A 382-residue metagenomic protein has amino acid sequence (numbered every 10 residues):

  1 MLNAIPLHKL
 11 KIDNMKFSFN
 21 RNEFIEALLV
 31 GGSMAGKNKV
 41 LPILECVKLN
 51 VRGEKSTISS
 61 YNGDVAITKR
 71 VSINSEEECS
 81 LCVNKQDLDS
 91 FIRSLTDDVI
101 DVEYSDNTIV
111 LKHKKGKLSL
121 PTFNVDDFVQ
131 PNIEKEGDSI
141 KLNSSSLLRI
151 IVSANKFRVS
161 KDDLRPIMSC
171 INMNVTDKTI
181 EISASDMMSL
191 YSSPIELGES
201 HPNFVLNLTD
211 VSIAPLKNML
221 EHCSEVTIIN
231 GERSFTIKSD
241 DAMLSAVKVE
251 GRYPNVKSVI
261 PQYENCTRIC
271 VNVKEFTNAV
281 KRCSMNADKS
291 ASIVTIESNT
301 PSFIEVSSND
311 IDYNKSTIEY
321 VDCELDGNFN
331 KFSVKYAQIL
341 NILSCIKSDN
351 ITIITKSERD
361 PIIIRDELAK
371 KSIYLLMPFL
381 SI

Functional and structural regions predicted by a protein language model:
L2-I382: Structural preference for solvent-exposed beta-strand-turn elements and adjacent flexible terminal/loop segments within
